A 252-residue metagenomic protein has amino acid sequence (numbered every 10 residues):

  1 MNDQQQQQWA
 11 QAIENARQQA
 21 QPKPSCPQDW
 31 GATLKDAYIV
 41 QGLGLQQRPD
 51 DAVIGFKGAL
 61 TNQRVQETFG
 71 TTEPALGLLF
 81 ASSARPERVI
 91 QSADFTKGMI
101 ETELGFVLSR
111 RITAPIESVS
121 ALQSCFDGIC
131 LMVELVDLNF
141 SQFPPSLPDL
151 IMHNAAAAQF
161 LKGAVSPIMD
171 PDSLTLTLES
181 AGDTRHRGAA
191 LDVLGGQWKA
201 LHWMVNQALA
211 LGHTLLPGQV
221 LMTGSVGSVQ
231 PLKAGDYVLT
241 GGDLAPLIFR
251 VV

Functional and structural regions predicted by a protein language model:
N2-G196, A234, V238, D243-V252: Catalytic-core "active-site belt" of small-molecule-metabolizing enzymes, emphasizing His/Asp/Glu-rich regions
Q197-L232: A conserved acidic, glycine/proline-rich C-terminal tail/linker
